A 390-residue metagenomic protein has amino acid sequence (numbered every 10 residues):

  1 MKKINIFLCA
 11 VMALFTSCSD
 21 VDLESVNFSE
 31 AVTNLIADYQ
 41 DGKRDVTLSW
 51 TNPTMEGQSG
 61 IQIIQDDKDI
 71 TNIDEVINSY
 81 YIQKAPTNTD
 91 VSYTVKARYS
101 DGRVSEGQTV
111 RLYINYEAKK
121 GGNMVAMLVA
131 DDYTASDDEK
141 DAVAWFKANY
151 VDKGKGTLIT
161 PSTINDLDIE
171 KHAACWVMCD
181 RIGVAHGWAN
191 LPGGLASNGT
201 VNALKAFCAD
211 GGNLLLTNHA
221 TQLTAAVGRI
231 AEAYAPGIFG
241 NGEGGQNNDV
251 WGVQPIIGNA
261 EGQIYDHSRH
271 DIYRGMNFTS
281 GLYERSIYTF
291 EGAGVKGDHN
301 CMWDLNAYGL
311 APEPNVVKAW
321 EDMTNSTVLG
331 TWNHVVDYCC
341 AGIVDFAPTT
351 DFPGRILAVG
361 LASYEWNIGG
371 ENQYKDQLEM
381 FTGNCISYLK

Functional and structural regions predicted by a protein language model:
L14-S17: C-terminal motif of bacterial Sec signal peptides marking the signal peptidase cleavage site
S19-G57, T87, G102-K119: Pro/Thr/Ser/Gly-rich low-complexity, intrinsically disordered linker/stalk tracts
D20-N27, E117-A118, F239, Q246 (+1 more regions): Extracellular ligand-binding/catalytic regions of CAZymes and related secreted enzymes and adhesion modules
P53-D67: Solvent-exposed loop/turn segments flanking beta-strands in beta-repeat/beta-sandwich domains
T71-I77: Short beta-strand segments within Ig-like beta-sandwich modules, predominantly Fibronectin type-III
I82-S105: Beta-strand-rich modules
M124-G237: Helical hinge/lid and interdomain linker segments adjacent to catalytic or ligand-binding clefts that mediate domain
L216-V336: An acidic, glycine-rich "communication" segment
